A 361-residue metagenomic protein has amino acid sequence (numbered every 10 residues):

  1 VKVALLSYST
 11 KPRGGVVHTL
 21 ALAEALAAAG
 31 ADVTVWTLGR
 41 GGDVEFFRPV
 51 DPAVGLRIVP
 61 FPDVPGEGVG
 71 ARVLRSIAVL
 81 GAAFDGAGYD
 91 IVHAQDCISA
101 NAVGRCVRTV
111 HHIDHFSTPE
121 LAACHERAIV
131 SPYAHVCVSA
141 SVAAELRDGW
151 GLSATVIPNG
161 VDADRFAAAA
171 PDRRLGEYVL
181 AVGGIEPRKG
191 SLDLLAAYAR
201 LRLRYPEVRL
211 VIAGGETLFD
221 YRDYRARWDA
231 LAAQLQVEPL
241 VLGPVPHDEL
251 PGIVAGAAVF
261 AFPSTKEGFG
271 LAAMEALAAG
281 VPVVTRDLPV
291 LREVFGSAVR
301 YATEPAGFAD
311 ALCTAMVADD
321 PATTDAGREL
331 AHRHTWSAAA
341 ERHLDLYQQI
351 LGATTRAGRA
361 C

Functional and structural regions predicted by a protein language model:
A4, V136, D172-A199, L210-V211: Conserved donor-binding/catalytic core segment of Leloir-type glycosyltransferases
L6-P12, E24-L74: N-terminal strand-loop element at the rim of the active site of nucleotide-sugar-dependent glycosyltransferases
S141, G160: Carbohydrate-associated surface elements
G214, R225-V245: Nucleotide-activated donor-binding/catalytic signature segment of Leloir-type glycosyltransferases, i.e., the conserved
G252-A257: Short alpha-helical donor nucleotide-sugar binding micro-motif in glycosyltransferases
T265: Aromatic "clamp/platform" in nucleotide-sugar-dependent glycosyltransferases that forms part of the donor/acceptor
A273, P282-T285: Short hydrophobic beta-strand element within catalytic cores of glycosyltransferases and related nucleotide-activated
R292-T314: Change "using UDP/GDP/dTDP sugars" to "using nucleotide sugars
